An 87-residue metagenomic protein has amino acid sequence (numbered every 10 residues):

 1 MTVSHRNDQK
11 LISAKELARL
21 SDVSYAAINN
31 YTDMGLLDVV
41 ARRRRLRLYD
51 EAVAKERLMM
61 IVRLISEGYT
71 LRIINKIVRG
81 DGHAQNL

Functional and structural regions predicted by a protein language model:
M1-R19, Y25, N29, D33-M34 (+2 more regions): Arg/Lys-rich, alpha-helical DNA-contact motif
